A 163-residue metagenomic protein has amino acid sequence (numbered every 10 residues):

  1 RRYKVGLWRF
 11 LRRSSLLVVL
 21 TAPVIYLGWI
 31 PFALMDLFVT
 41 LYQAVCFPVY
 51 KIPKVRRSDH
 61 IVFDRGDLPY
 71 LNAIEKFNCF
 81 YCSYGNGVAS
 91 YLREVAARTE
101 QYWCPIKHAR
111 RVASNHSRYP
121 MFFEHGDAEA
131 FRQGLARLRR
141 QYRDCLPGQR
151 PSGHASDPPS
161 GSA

Functional and structural regions predicted by a protein language model:
R1-A22: General detector of N-terminal leader/presequence modules that precede the first folded domain
S15-K54: A transmembrane-helix-recognition feature enriched in membrane-embedded lipid enzymes and envelope glyco-/phospholipid
P48-G66: Juxtamembrane inter-helical linkers in multi-pass membrane proteins
L68-A96: Acidic, Ser/Thr-rich low-complexity segments on the non-lumenal side of membrane proteins
E75-N78, Q101-P105: Transmembrane helix recognition focused on a "late"/terminal membrane span
G85-W103, A109-R118: Iron-sulfur (Fe-S) cluster-binding segments and ferredoxin-like electron-carrier domains, especially [2Fe-2S]
C104-G148: Short Fe-S-cluster ligation motifs
